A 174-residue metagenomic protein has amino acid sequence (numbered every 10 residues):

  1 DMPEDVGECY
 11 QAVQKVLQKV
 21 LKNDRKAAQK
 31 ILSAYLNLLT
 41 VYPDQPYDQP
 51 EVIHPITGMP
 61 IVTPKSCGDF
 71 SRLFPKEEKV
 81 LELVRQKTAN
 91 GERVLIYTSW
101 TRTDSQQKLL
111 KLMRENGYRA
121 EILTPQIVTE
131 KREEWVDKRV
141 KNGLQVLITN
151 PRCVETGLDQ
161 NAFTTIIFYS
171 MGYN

Functional and structural regions predicted by a protein language model:
D1-A89: Interdomain linker/hinge connecting the two RecA-like lobes of the SF2 helicase core
D1-K15, T149-N174: SF2 helicase/translocase ATPase core recognition
D44, S99, P125, M171: Cofactor-binding loop segments of dinucleotide-utilizing enzymes, especially the Rossmann-like FAD- and NAD(P)+-binding
E51, Q106-K108, G157-Q160: Short glycine-/acidic-enriched loop or helix-start segments at secondary-structure transitions that form or flank
Q86-A89, D137-N142, L158-Q160: Conserved catalytic network of the ASCE P-loop NTPase/AAA+ motor domain
Q86-V94, G117-Y118, F163-I166: Short, surface-exposed connector motifs at secondary-structure boundaries
L95-Y97, D104-L110, R114-V154: Conserved helicase ATPase core of P-loop NTP-dependent helicases/translocases
T103-D104, F168: Short, flexible/disordered intra-domain loops and linkers
